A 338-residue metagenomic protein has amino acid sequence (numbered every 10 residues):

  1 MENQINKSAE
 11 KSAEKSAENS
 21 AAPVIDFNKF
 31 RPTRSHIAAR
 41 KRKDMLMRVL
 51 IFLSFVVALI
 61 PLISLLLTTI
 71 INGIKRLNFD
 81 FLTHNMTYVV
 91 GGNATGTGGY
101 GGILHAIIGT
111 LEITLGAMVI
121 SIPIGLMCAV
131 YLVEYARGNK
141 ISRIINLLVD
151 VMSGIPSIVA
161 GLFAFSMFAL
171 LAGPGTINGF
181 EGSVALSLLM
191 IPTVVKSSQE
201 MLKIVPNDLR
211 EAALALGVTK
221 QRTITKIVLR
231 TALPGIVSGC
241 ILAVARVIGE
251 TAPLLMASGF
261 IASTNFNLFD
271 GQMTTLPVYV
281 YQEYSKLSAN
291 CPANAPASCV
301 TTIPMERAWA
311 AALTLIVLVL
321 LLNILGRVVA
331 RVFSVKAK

Functional and structural regions predicted by a protein language model:
M1-L104, I108, E112, P292-V317 (+1 more regions): N-terminal, non-cleaved signal-anchor transmembrane helix
L46, I103, I107, L111 (+5 more regions): Hydrophobic alpha-helical elements at and bordering transmembrane segments of multi-pass membrane proteins
Y100-Y131, C240: Transmembrane alpha-helix signature in integral membrane proteins
G116-V149, L170, R327-V335: Transmembrane-helix boundary motif in ABC transporter permease subunits
M118, S197, K220-S258: Transmembrane alpha-helices
I124, R137-I141, P206, R210-S238: Amphipathic cytosolic juxtamembrane alpha-helices at the membrane-cytosol interface of multi-pass membrane transporters
D150-L188: Generic hydrophobic transmembrane alpha-helix motif, especially the helices
L254-I316: Interhelical loop and adjacent transmembrane-helix boundary motif in polytopic membrane transport permeases
